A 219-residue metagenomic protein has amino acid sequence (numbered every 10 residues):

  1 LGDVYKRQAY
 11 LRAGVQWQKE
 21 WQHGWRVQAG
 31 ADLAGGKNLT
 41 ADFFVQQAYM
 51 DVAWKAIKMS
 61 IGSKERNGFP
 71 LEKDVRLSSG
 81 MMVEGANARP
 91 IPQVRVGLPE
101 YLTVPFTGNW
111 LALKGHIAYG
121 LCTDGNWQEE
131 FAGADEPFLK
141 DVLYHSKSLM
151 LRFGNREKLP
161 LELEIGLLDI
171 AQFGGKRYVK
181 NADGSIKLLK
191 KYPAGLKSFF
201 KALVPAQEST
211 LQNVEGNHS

Functional and structural regions predicted by a protein language model:
G2-Y5: Short, small-residue-biased leader/transition segments that mark boundaries at the very start of proteins
R7-L11, A41-Q46, A88-G97, D141-K147 (+1 more regions): Residues that define the transmembrane beta-barrel architecture of outer-membrane proteins
L11-K19, A48-V52, I61, V94-E100 (+2 more regions): Residues on the lipid-exposed face of transmembrane beta-strands in outer-membrane beta-barrel proteins
W17-K19, L33-K37, W54-A56, S63-N67 (+3 more regions): Transmembrane beta-strands of outer-membrane beta-barrel pores
W17-V27, A53-A56, L102-G115, R152-E164: Short loop/turn motifs that connect adjacent beta-strands in outer-membrane beta-barrel proteins
W25-K37, I61, G80-M81, K114-C122 (+1 more regions): Transmembrane beta-strand segments that form the barrel wall of outer-membrane beta-barrel proteins
T40, P70-D74, D124-E129, Q172-Y178: Outer-membrane beta-barrel proteins
L163-I165, F173-S219: Long, internal scaffold/assembly segments composed of regular secondary structure
